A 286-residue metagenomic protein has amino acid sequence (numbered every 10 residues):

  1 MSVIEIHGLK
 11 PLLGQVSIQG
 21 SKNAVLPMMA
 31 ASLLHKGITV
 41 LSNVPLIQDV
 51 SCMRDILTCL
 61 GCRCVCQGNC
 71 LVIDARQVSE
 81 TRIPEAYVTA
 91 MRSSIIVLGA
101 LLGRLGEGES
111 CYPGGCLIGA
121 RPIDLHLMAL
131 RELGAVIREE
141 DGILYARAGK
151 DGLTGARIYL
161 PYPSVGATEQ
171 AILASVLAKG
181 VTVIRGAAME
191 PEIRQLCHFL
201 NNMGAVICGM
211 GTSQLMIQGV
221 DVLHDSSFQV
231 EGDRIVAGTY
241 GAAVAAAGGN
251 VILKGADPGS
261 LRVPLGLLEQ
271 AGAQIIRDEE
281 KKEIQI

Functional and structural regions predicted by a protein language model:
M1-I286: Structural preference for solvent-exposed beta-strand-turn elements and adjacent flexible terminal/loop segments within
